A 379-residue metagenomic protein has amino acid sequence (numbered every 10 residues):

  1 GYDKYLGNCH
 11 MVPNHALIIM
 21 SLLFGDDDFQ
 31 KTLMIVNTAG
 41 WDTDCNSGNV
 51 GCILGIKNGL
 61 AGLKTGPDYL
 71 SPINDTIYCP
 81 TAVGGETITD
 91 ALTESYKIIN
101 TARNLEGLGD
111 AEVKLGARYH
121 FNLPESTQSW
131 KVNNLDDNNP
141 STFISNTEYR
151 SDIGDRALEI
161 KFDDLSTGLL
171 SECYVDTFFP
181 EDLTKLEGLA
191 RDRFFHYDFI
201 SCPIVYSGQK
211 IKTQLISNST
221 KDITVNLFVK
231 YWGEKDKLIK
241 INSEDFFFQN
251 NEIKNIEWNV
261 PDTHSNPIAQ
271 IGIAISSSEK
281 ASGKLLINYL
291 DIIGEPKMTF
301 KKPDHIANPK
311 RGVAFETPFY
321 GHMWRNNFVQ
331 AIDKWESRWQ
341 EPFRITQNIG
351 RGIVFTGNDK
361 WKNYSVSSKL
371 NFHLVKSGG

Functional and structural regions predicted by a protein language model:
G1-V12: A cyclin-like helical interaction fold
I18-N100, N104, I216: Catalytic phosphate/nucleotide-handling subdomain of diverse soluble enzymes
A82, L105-G154, E159-L165, K284-K334: Extracellular carbohydrate-recognition regions
F121, F179-L227, K254-V260, L290 (+1 more regions): Extra-cytoplasmic beta-strand recognition segments
S145-Y197, M323-I353, Y364: Short carbohydrate-recognition loop motifs
N226-W232, G378-G379: Aromatic-rich beta-strand patches that line glycan-recognition/binding surfaces of extracellular proteins
W232-A269, K280-S282: Extracellular carbohydrate recognition and processing domains and analogous Trp-centered ligand-binding platforms
D245, N250, A269-K284, N288-G379: Extracellular glycan-recognition regions
